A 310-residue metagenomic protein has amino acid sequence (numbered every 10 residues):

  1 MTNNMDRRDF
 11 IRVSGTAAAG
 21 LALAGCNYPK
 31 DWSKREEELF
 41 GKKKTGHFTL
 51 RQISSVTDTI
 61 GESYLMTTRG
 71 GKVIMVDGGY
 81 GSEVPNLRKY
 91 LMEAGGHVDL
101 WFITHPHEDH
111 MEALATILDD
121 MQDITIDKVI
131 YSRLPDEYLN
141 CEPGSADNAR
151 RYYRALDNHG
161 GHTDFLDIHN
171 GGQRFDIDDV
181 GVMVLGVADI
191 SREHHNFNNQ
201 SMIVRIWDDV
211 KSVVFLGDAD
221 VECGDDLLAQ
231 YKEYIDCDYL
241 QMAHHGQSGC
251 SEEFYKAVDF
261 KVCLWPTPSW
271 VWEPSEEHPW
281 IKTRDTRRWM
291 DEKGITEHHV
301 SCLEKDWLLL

Functional and structural regions predicted by a protein language model:
T2-N3, D9-P29: N-terminal export signals
R7-R8, R205: Short, cationic motifs built from Arg/Lys/His that form the positively charged side of catalytic pockets
P29-G96, L166-I235, W307-L310: Core dinuclear metal-dependent hydrolase active-site scaffold
S55-V56, V76-G79, I103-H107, S132-L134 (+6 more regions): Active-site-proximal beta-strand/loop segments in catalytic clefts of secreted hydrolases
T59-I60, G81-E83, P106-E112, D136-L139 (+3 more regions): Active-site environment of divalent metal-dependent phosphoester hydrolases
G71-K72, G81-Y131, Q230-Q247, D259-L264: Active-site metal-binding motif and surrounding structural segment of the metallo-beta-lactamase
N86-L87, A113-L114, C141, N148 (+3 more regions): Residues at alpha-helix caps and immediate loop-helix transition turns in enzyme cores, especially N- and C-cap
K128, L134-N198, D226, V262 (+1 more regions): Binuclear metal-ion centers of metallo-dependent hydrolases, dominated by the metallo-beta-lactamase
